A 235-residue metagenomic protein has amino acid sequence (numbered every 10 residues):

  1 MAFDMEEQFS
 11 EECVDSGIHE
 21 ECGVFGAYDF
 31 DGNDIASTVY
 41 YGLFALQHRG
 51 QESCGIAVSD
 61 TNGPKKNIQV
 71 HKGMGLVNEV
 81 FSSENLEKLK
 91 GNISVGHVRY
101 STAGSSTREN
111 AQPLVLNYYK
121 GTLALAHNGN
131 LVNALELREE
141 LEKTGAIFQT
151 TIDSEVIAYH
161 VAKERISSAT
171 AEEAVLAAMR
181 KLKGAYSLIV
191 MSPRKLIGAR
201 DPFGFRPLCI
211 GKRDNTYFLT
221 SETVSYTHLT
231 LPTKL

Functional and structural regions predicted by a protein language model:
A2-L229: Conserved short alpha-helical segments that host acidic/polar catalytic motifs at enzyme active sites
T230-L235: A short, hydrophobic C-terminal helix/tail in secreted or cell-surface proteins
